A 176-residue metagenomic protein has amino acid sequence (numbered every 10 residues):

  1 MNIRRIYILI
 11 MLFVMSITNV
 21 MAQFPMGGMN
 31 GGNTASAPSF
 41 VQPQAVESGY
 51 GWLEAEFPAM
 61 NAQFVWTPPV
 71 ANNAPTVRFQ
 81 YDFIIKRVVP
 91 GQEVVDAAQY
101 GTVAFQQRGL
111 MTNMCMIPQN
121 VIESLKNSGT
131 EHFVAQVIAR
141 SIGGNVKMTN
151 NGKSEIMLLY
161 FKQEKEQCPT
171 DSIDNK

Functional and structural regions predicted by a protein language model:
M1-I6: Positively charged n-region of N-terminal signal peptides that target proteins for export
I8-N19: Bacterial N-terminal signal peptides
F24-P69, K162-K176: Short, compositionally biased P/S/T/A/G/V-rich stretches that sit at domain boundaries
P38, G49-Y50, V77-F79, E131: Outer-envelope beta-barrel architecture signal
V65-P68, R78-H132, I142-G152: Recognizes extended acidic, P/S/T-rich segments that occur within or adjacent to Ig-like beta-sandwich modules
A71-A74: Extended, low-complexity, turn-rich repeat/linker tracts enriched in Gly/Pro/Ser/Thr and Asp/Glu that occur
G152-F161: C-terminal edge beta-strand
